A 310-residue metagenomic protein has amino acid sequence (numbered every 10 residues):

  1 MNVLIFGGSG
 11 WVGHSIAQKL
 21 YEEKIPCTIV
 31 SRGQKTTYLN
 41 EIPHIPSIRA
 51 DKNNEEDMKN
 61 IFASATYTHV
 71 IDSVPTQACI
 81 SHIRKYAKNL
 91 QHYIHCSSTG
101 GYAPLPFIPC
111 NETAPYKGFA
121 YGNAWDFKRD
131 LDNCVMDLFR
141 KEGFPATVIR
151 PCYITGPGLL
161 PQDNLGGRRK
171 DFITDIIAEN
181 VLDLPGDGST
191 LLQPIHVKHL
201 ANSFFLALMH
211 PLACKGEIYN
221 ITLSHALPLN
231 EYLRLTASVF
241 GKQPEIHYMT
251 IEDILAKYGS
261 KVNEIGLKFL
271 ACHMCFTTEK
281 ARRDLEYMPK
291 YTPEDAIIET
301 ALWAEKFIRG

Functional and structural regions predicted by a protein language model:
V3-E23: N-terminal Rossmann NAD(P)H-binding glycine-rich loop of SDR-like oxidoreductase domains
Q34-N89, H95, G101-P104: NAD(P)H-binding glycine-rich loop region in Rossmannoid oxidoreductase-like domains and their noncatalytic homologs
S98-D126, N133, D137-E142: Active-site "gating" loop of Rossmann-like NAD(P)-dependent oxidoreductase/epimerase domains
V135-P161: Conserved beta-loop-beta element that borders a ligand/cofactor-binding pocket
N164-F172, P185-L208, G216-E217: Substrate-positioning beta->alpha
V197, L255-M288: Conserved C-terminal active-site "lid" loop/helix of NAD(P)H-dependent oxidoreductases that clamps the redox cofactor
L206-I265, A301: Mid/C-terminal beta-alpha module of Rossmann-like enzyme folds, strongest in SDR-family dehydrogenases/epimerases
Y291-G310: Amphipathic terminal alpha-helices
